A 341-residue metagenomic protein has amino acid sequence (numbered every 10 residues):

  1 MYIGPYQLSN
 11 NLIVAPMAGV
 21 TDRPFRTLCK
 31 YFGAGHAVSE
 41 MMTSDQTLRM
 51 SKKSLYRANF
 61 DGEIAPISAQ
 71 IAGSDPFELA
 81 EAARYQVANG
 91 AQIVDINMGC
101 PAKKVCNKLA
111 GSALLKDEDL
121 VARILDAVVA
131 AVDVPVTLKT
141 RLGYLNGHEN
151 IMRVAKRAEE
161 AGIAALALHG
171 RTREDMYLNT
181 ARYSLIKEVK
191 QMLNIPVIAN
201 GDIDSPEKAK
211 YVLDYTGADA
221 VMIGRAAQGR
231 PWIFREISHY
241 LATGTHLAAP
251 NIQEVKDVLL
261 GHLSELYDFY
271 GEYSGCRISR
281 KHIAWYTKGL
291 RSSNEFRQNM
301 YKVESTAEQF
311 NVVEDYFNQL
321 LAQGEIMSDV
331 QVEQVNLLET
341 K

Functional and structural regions predicted by a protein language model:
M1-Y2, M17-Q92: Glycine-rich, positively charged N-terminal anion/phosphate-binding segment
G4, L8, L12, A18 (+8 more regions): Alpha/beta catalytic cores of nucleotide-metabolism and tRNA/nucleoside-modifying enzymes
L12-P16, A37-S39, I67-I71, V94 (+4 more regions): Hydrophobic faces of well-ordered beta-strands that scaffold small-molecule active sites in alpha/beta enzyme cores
M17-G19, M42-S44, A72-S74, G99-P101 (+4 more regions): Active-site beta-loop-alpha junctions enriched in small/polar residues
S39, I93-P101, E160-G170, I223-A226: Non-cysteine beta-strand/loop elements that form the S-adenosyl-L-methionine
F77, T140-R153: Active-site glycine- and acidic-residue-rich loops that bind and position anionic ligands or nucleotide-like cofactors
R84-K104, A110: A contiguous, low-structure linker/loop signature
K103-L120, R171-Y183, T245: Glycine-rich tight-turn/loop motif centered on a GG-T
